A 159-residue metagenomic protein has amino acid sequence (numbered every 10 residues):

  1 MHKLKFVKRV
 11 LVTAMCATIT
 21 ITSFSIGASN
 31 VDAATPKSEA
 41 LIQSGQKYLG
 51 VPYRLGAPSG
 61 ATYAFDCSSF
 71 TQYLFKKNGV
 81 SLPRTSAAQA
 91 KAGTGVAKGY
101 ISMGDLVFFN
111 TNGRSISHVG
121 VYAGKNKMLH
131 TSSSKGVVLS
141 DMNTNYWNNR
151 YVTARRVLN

Functional and structural regions predicted by a protein language model:
M1-E39, L158-N159: N-terminal secretion targeting segments of exported proteins
H2, V31-T35, V80-G136: ...with weaker cross-activation on analogous glycine-rich loops/strands in unrelated enzymes
V31, T35-S38, G50-M103, Y151: Catalytic cysteine-centered active-site loop
A40-Q46, M128: A structural motif
G50-F65, N110-R150: Glycine-rich catalytic cores of cysteine/serine-nucleophile enzymes that process amide/ester linkages in cell-envelope
N149-N159: Short, low-complexity, Pro/Ser/Thr/Gly-rich segments in the mature regions of secreted, periplasmic
